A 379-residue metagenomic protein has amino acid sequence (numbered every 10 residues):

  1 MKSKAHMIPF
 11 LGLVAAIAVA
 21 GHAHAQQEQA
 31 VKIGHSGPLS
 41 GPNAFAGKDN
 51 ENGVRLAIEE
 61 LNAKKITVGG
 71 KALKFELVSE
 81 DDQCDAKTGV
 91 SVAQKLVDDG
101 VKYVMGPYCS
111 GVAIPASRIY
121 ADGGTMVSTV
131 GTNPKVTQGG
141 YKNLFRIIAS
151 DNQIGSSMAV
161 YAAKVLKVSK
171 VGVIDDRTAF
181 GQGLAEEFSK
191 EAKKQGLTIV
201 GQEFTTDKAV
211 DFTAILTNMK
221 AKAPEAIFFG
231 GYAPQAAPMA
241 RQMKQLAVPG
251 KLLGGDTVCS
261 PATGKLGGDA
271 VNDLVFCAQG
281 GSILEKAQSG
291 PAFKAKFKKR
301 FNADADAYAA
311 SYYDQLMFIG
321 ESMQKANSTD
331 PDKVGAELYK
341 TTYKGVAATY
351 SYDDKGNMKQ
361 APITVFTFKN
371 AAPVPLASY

Functional and structural regions predicted by a protein language model:
K2-V14, G21-Y379: Extracytosolic ligand-binding ectodomains
